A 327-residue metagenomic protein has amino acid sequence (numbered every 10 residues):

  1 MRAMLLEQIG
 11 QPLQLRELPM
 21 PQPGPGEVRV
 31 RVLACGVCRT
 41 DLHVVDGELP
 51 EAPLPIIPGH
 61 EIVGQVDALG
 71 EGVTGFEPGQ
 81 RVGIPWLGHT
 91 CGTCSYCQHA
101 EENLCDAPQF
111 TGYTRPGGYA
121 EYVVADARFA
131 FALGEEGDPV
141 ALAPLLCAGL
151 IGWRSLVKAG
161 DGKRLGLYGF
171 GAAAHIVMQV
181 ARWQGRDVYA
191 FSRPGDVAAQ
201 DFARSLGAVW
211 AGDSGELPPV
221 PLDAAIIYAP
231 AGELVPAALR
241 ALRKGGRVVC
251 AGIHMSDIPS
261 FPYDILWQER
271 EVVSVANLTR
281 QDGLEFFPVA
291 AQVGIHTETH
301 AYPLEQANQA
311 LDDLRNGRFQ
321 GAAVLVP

Functional and structural regions predicted by a protein language model:
P19-C35, E48-S95, F129, G134-G137: Glycine-rich beta-strand-centered segment in the early N-terminal region that forms part of a ligand/cofactor-binding
G79, P221-D223, A307: Local beta-strand N-terminus motif with an aromatic residue
V82, E135-E216: Mid-domain Rossmann-like dinucleotide-binding core that forms the NAD(H)/NADP(H) cofactor-binding site
H89-Y168, G195: NAD(P)H dinucleotide-binding glycine-rich loop of Rossmann-like/cofactor-binding domains, especially the beta1-alpha1
W183, P236, R280-P327: C-terminal hydrophobic helical "lid"/dimerization subdomain of Rossmann-like NAD(P)H-dependent oxidoreductases
Y189, V197-E271: Glycine-rich cofactor phosphate-binding loops and adjacent beta1-alpha1 units of small-molecule cofactor enzyme domains
